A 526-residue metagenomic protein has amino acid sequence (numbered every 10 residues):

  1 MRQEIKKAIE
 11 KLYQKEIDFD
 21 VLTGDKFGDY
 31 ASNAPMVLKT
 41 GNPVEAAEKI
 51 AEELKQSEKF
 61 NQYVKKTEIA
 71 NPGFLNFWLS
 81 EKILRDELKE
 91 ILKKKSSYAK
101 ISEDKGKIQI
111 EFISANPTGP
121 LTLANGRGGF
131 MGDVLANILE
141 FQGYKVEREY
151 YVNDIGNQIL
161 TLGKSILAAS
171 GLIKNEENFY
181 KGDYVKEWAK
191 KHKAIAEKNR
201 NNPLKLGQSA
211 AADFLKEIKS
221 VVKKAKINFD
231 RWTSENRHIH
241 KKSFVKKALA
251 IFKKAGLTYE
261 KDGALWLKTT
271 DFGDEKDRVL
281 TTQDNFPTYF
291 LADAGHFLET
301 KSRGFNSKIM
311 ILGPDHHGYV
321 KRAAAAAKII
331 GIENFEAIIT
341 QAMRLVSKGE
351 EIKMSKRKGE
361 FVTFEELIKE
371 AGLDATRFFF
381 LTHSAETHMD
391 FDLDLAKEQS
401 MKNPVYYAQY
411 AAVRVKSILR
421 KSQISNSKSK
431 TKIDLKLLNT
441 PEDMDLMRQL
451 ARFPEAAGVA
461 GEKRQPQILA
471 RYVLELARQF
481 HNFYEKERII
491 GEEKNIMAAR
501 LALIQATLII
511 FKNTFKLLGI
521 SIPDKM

Functional and structural regions predicted by a protein language model:
M1-R85, S96-M526: Non-catalytic interaction-recognition regions
D86-I91: Short, charged, solvent-exposed linker or helix-capping segments at domain edges/interfaces that act as flexible hinges
